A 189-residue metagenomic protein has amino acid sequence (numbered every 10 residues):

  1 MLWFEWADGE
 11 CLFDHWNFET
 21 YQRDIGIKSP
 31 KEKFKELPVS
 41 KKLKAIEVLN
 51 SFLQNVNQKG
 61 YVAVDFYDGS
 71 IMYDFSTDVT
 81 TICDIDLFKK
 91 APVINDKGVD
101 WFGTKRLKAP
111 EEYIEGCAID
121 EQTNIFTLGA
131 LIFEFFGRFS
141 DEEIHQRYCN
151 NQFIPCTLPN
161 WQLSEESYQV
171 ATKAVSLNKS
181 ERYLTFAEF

Functional and structural regions predicted by a protein language model:
M1-P38: Conserved structural core of kinase catalytic domains
A45-I46: Activation segment signature within eukaryotic-like protein kinase domains
L53, N57-D74: Catalytic-loop of the protein kinase fold
D96-E112: Conserved activation segment of eukaryotic-like protein kinases, specifically the C-terminal portion of the activation
E111-E121: Conserved end of the kinase activation segment
N124: Conserved catalytic-loop aspartate of Hanks-type protein kinases
W161-L177: Conserved C-terminal C-lobe helix
V175-E188: A conserved short helix/loop substructure at the end of the activation segment of eukaryotic-like protein kinase domains
